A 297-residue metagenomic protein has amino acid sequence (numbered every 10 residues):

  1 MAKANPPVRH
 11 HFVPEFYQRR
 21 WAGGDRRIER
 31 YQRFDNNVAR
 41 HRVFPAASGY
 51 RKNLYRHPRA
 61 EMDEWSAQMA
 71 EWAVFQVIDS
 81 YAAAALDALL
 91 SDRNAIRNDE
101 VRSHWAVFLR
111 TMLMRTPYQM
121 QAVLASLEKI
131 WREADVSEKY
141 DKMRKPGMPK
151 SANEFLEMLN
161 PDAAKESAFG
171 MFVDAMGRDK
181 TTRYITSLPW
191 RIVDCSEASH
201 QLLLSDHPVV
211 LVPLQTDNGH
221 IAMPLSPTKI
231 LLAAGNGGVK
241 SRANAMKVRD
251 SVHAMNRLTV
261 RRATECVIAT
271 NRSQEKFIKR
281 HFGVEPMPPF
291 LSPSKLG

Functional and structural regions predicted by a protein language model:
M1-G297: Alpha-helical structural context detector biased toward long hydrophobic helices
